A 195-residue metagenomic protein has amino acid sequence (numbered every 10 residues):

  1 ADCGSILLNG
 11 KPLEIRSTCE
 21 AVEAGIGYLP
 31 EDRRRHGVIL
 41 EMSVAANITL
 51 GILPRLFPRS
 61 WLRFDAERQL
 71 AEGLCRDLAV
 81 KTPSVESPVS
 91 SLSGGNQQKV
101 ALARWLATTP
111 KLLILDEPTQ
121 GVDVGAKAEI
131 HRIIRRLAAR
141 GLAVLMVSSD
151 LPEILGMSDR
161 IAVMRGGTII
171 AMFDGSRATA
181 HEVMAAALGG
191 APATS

Functional and structural regions predicted by a protein language model:
A1-S195: Glycine-rich phosphate-binding loops of nucleotide-dependent enzymes
